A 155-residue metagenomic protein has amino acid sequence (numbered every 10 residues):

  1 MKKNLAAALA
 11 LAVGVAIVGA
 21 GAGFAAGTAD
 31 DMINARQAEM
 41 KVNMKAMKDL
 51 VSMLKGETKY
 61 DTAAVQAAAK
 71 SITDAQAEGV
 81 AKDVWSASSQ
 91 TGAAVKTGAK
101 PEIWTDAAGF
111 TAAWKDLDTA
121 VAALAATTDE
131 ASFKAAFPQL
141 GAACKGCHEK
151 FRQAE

Functional and structural regions predicted by a protein language model:
M1, I17-V18, A120-L124: Juxtamembrane/interfacial segments around transmembrane helices
M1-L11: Bacterial N-terminal signal peptides that target proteins for export
L9, V13-G19: Hydrophobic core
V18-G27: Sec/Tat signal peptide C-region and signal peptidase I cleavage site
D30-E155: Sequence context surrounding c-type heme c attachment/ligation sites in exported
